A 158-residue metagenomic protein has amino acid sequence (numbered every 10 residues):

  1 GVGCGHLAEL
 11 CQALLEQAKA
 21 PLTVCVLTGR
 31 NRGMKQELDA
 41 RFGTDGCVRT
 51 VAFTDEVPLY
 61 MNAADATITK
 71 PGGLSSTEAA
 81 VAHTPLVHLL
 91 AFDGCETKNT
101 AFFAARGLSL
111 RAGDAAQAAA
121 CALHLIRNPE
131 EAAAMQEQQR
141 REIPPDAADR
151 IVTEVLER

Functional and structural regions predicted by a protein language model:
G1-A63: Donor-nucleotide binding loops and adjacent catalytic segments primarily of GT-B fold Leloir glycosyltransferases
G33-L38, S75, G94-T100: Short, glycine/polar-rich helix-capping loops at beta-to-alpha or helix-loop-helix junctions that flank or form
P58, S76-A82, A101: Short alpha-helical segment that forms part of, or immediately flanks, the ligand-binding pocket in carbohydrate-active
N62-P71: Acidic donor-binding loop of glycosyltransferase active sites
A64-D65, H83-P85: A short alpha->beta transition loop at the rim of the catalytic pocket in nucleotide-sugar-dependent
G94-A122: Change "using UDP/GDP/dTDP sugars" to "using nucleotide sugars
L110, A115-A116, L123-R141, E157-R158: Conserved donor-nucleotide binding/catalytic region of nucleotide-linked donor-dependent transferases
P144-R158: C-terminal alpha-helical cap of glycosyltransferases
